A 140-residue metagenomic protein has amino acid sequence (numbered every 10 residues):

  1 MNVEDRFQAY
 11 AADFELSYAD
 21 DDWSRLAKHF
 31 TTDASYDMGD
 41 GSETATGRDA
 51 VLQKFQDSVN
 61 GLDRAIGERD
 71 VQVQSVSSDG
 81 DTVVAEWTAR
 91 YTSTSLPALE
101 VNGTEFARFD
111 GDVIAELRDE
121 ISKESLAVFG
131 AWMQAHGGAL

Functional and structural regions predicted by a protein language model:
M1-K28, T32, A135-L140: Short, low-complexity N-terminal intrinsically disordered segments enriched in polar/charged residues
E4, W23-V83: A solvent-exposed, acidic/Ser-Thr-rich amphipathic alpha-helical stretch
Y10-D13, K54, S58, W132: Residues that form generic nucleotide/phosphate-binding pockets
A11, Y18, A34, V59 (+1 more regions): Prokaryotic Sec-type signal peptides and long signal-anchor helices with extended Leu/Ile/Val-rich h-regions
D13-L16, D40-E43, Y91: Short histidine/acidic/glycine/proline-rich micro-motifs that form metal- and phosphate-coordinating active-site loops
V59-L140: A beta-strand edge to alpha-helix "cap/lid" segment located at domain peripheries
